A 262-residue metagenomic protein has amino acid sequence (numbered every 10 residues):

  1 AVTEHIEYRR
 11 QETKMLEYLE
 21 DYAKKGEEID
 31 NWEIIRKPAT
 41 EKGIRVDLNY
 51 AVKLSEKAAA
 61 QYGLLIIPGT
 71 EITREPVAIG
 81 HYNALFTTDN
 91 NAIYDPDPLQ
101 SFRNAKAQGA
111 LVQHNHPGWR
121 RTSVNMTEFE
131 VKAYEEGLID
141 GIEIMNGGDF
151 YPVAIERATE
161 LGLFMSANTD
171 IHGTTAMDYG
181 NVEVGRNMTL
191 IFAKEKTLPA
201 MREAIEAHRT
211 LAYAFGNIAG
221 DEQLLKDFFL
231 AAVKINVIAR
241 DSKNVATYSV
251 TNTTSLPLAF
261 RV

Functional and structural regions predicted by a protein language model:
A1-Q108, N115, G137, E143-E156 (+1 more regions): A metal-dependent hydrolase metal-coordination microenvironment
P76-T87, R120-V262: Charged catalytic cores and adjacent phosphate/nucleic-acid-binding surfaces used for phosphate/nucleic-acid chemistry
A110-V112, M165: Generic beta-sheet signal
